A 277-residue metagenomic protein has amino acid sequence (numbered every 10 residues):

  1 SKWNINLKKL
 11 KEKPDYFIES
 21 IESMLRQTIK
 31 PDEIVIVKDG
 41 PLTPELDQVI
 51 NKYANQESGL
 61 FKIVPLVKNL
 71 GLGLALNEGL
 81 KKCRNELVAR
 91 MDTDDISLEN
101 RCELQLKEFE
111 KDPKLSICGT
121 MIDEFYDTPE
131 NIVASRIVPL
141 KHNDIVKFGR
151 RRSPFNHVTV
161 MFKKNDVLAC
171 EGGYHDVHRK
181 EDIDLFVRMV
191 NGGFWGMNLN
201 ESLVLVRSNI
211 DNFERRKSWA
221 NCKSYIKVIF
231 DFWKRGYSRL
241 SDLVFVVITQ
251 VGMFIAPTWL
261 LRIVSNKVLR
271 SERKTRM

Functional and structural regions predicted by a protein language model:
N4-R26: Short, well-formed alpha-helical segments that are part of the catalytic scaffolds of diverse glycosyltransferases
I21-P65: Acidic donor-binding segment of Leloir-type glycosyltransferases
L66-C83, L104: Glycine-rich, basic loop-to-helix element that forms the pyrophosphate-binding segment of sugar-nucleotide handling
V88: Short aromatic/hydrophobic "clamp" motif used to bind/position activated sugar donors
N100-V133: Conserved donor NDP-sugar-binding/catalytic core segment of glycosyltransferases
T120-M121, S135-S153: Short, flexible, basic/aromatic active-site loop/helix in glycosyltransferases
H178-L185: Acidic donor-binding loop at a coil-to-helix junction in glycosyltransferase catalytic cores that engages
S202, V206, E214-S238: Catalytic core of nucleotide-sugar-dependent glycosyltransferases
